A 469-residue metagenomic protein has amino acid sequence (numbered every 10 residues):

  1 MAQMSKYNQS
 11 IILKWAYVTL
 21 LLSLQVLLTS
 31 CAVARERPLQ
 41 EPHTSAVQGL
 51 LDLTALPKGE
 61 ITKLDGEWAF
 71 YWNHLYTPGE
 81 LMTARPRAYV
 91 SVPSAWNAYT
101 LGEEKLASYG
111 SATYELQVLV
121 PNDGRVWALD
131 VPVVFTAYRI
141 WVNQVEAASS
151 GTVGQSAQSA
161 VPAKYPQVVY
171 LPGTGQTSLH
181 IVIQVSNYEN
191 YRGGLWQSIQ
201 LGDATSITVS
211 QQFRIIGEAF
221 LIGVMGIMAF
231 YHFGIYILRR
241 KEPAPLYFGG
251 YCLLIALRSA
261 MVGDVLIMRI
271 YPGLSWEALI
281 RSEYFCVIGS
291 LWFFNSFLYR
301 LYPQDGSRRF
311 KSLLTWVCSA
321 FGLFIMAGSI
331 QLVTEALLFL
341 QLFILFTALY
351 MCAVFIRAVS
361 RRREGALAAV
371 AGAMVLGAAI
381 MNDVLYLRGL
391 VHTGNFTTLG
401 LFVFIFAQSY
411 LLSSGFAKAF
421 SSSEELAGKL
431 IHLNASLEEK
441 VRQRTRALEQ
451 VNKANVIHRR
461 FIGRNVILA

Functional and structural regions predicted by a protein language model:
V18-L27: Bacterial N-terminal signal peptides
C31-G124: Extended carbohydrate-recognition surfaces in non-catalytic/accessory domains of CAZymes and lectin-like proteins
R85-E103, V145-Q167: Solvent-exposed beta-strand/loop surfaces of large extracellular or lumenal domains
V118-N143, I181-I183: Aromatic-lined ligand-binding clefts that engage carbohydrates, nucleic acids, or primary amines
V161-G223: An acidic-aromatic loop/edge-strand motif
S210-R239, L338-A358: First transmembrane helix
A256-L430: Interfacial "cap-and-anchor" motif at the non-cytosolic start of specific transmembrane alpha-helices
K429-A469: Regulatory cytosolic signal-relay segments
